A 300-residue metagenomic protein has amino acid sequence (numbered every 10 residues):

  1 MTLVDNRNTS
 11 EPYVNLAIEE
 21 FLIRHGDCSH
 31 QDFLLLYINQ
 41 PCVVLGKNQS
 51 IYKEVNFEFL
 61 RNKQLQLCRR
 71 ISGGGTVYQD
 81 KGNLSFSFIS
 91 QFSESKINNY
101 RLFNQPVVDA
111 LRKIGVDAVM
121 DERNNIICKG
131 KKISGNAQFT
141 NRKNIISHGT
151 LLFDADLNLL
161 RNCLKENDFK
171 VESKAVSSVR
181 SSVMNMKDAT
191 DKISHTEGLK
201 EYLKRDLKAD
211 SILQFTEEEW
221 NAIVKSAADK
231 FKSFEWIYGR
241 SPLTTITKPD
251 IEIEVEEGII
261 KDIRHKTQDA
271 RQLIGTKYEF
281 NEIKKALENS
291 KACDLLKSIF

Functional and structural regions predicted by a protein language model:
M1-N98: N-terminal lobe of the biotin/lipoate ligase/transferase fold
N6-T9, F92-Y100, H148-T150, N185-I193: Flexible, glycine/proline-enriched loop segments at strand-loop-helix junctions that form or flank small-ligand binding
F21, V107, I114-V116, S134 (+2 more regions): Long, positively charged amphipathic alpha-helical accessory segments at protein N-termini or as interdomain linkers
N39-P41, M120-G130: Short, glycine/charge-rich beta-strand/loop segments that flank catalytic centers and engage negatively charged groups
N83-N124: Contiguous, small/hydrophobic- and glycine-enriched helical/loop subdomains that border and often "cap" functional
C128-A137, I253: A short beta-strand motif that forms the metal-chelation/ATP-contact edge of phosphoryl-transfer active sites
P249-I274: Catalytic-core signal marking the mid-to-C-terminal active-site face
